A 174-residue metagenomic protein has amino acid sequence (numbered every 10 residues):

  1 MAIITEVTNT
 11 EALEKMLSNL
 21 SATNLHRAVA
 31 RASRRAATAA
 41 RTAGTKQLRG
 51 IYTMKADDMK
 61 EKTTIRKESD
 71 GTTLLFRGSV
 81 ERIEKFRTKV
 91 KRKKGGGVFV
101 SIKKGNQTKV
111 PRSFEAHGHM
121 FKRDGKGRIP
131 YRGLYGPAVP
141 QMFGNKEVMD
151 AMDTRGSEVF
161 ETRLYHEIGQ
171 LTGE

Functional and structural regions predicted by a protein language model:
M1-E174: Short, Lys/Arg-rich flexible segments
